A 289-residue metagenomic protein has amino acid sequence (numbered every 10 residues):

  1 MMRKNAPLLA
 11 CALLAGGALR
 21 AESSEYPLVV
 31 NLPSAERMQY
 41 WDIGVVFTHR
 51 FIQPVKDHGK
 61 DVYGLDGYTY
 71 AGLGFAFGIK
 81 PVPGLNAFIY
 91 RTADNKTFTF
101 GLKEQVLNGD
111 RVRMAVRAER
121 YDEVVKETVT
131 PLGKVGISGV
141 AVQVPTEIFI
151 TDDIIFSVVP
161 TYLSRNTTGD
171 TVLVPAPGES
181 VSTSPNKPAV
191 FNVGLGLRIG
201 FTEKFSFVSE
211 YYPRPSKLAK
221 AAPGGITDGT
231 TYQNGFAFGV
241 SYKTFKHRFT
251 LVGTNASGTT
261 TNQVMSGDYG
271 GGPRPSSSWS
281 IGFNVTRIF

Functional and structural regions predicted by a protein language model:
M1-Y26: Cleavable N-terminal export/targeting peptides
A21-P131, I137-V142, E147-I154, V158-N166 (+3 more regions): Transmembrane beta-barrel domains of Gram-negative outer membranes and organellar outer membranes
T161-L218: A mid-sequence, solvent-exposed acidic-amphipathic segment
